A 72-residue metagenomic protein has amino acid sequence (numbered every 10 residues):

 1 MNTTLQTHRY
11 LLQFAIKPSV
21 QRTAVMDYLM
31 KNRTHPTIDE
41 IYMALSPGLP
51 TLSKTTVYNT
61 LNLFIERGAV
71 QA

Functional and structural regions predicted by a protein language model:
N2-A15: Short, Lys/Arg-enriched N-terminal segment that forms or immediately precedes the first helix of a structured domain
P18-V20, N32-T37: Short capping segments at the starts of secondary-structure elements
T23-Y28: Pre-recognition alpha-helix immediately N-terminal to the DNA-recognition helix within helix-turn-helix or winged-helix
M30-R33, S46: Short, locally clustered residues in the helix-turn-helix/winged-helix DNA-binding domain
E40-S46: A short acidic, leucine-rich amphipathic alpha-helix
V57-G68: Basic amphipathic alpha-helical segments that dock to polyanions
